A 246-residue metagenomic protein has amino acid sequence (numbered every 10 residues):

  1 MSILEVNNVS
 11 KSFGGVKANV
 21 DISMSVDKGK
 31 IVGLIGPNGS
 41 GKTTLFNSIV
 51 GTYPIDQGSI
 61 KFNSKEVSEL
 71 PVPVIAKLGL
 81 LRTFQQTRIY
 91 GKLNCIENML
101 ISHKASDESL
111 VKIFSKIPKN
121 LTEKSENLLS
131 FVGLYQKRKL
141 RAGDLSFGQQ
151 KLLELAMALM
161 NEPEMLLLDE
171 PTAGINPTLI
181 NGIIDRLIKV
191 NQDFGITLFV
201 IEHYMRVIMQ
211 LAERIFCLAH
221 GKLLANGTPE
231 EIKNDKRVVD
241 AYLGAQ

Functional and structural regions predicted by a protein language model:
I35-P37: The feature captures the beta-strand-to-loop junction immediately N-terminal to the Walker
G58-E66, L78: Conserved ABC transporter NBD signature motif
K112-K137, T178, D185-I188: Conserved ABC ATPase "signature" region
E162: Conserved catalytic motifs of ABC-family nucleotide-binding domains
L166-E170: Catalytic Walker B motif of ABC-type/P-loop ATPase nucleotide-binding domains
